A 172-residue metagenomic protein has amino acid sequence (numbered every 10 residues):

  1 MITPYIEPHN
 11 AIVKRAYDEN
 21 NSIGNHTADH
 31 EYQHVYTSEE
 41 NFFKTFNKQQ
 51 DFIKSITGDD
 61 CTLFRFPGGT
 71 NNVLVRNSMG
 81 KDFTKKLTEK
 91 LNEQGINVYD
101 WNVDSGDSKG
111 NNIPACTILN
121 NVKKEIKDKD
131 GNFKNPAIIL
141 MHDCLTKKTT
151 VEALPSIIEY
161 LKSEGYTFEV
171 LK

Functional and structural regions predicted by a protein language model:
M1, S22-T27, T62-F66, N97-N102 (+2 more regions): Structural recognition of the beta-strand scaffold that forms the well-ordered cores of secreted hydrolase catalytic
M1-D60, I157-Y160: Active-site beta->alpha N-cap acidic-glycine motif
M1-I2, N77-S78, K147: A generic secondary-structure micro-motif detector that highlights 1-2 residue hydrophobic/ambivalent hotspots embedded
I6-E7, T146-K172: C-terminal domain-boundary segment and adjacent tail
E31-D59, N72-N135, T150-E152: Alpha-helical scaffold elements lining the catalytic groove of polysaccharide deacetylases
G68-N72, L145-T146: Short, internal active-site loops enriched in acidic
G131-F133, L140-L145: Catalytic cysteine-centered active loop of the rhodanese-like fold, especially the PTP/DSP P-loop
